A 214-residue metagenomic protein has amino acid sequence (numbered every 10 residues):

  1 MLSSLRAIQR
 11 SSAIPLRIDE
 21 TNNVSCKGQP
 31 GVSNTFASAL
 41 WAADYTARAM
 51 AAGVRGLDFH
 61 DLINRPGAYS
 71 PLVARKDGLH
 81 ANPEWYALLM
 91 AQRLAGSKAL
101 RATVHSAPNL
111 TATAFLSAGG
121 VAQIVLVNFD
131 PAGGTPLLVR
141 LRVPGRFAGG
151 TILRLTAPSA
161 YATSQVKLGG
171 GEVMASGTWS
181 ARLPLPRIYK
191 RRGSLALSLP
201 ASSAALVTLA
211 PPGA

Functional and structural regions predicted by a protein language model:
M1-V24: Glycoside hydrolase catalytic-domain groove-lining segments
S4-L5, D44-A47, L110-A114, R140 (+1 more regions): Generic recognition of flexible, low-complexity loop/linker segments
R6, T46, L89, V125-V127: Generic hydrophobic alpha-helical scaffold/packing signal
I18, N22-G120: Aromatic/acidic polysaccharide-binding cleft in carbohydrate-active enzymes
Y69, P136-L138, Y161-K167: Short conserved micro-motifs at the rims of enzyme active sites and ligand-binding pockets
A107-R146, I152-S159, S202-T208: Carbohydrate-binding surface patches
P144-L195, L199: Acidic, Ser/Thr/Pro-rich beta/coil linker or hinge segments at domain junctions
G193-A214: Beta-strand-rich recognition/accessory modules
